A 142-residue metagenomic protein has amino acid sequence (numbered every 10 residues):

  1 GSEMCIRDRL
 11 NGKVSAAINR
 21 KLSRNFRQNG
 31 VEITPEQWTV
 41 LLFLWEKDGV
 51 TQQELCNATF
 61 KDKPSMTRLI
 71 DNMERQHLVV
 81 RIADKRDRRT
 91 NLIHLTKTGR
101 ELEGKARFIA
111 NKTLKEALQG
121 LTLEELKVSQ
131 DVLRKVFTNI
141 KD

Functional and structural regions predicted by a protein language model:
G1-C5: Short, small-residue-biased leader/transition segments that mark boundaries at the very start of proteins
R7-D8, T96: Short alpha-helical transmembrane interface motifs in multi-pass membrane proteins
V14, I18-K21, N25, T59 (+2 more regions): Alpha-helical linker/hinge and terminal dimerization helices associated with HTH transcriptional regulators
A16, R20-S65: N-terminal helix-turn-helix DNA-binding core of bacterial DNA-binding proteins
L42-F43, N57, G104, Q130 (+1 more regions): A cross-family signal for key residues in well-ordered alpha-helices that form functional helical elements
D71-D131: Charged, amphipathic alpha-helical coiled-coil/dimerization segments
